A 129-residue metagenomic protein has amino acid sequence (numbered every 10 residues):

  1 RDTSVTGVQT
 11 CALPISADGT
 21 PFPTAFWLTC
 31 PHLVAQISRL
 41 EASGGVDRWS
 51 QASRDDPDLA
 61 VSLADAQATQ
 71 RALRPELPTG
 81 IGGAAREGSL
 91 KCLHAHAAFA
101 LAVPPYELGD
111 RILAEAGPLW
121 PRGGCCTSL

Functional and structural regions predicted by a protein language model:
D2-C11: Single conserved hydrophobic/aromatic residue that forms the stacking wall/gate of nucleotide- or nucleobase-binding
Q9, L28, G123-G124: Secreted/extracellular small peptides and ectodomain modules produced from precursors
L13, H32, T127-S128: Residue-level detector of bioactive/disordered segments in secreted/extracellular proteins and virion assembly
P14-T20, T24-A25, R39-V46: Short cysteine/histidine-rich zinc-coordinating motifs and their immediately flanking basic loops
P23-L33: Cysteine-rich micro-motifs
L33-G80: An exposed acidic His-Trp-rich patch
R71-L129: C-terminal charged interaction modules
